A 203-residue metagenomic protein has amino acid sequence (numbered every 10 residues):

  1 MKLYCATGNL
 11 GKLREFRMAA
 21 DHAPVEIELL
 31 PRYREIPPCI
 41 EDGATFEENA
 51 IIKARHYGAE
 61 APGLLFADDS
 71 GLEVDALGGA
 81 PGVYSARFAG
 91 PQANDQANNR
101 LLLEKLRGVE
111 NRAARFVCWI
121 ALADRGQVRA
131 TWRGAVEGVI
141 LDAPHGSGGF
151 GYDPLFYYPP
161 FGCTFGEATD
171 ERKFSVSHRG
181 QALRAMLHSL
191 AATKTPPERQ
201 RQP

Functional and structural regions predicted by a protein language model:
M1-Y4, L10-P203: Anionic-ligand binding patches
